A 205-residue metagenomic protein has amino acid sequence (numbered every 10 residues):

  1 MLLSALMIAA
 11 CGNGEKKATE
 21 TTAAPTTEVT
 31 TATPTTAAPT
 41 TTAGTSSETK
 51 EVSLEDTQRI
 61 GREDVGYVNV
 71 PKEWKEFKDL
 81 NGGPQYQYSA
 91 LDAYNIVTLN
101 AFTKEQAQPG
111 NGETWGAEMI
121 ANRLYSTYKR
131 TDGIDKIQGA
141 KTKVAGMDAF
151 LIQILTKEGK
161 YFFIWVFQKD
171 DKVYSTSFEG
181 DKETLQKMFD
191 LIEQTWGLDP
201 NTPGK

Functional and structural regions predicted by a protein language model:
M1-L3: Sec-dependent N-terminal signal peptides
M7-A10: C-terminal motif of bacterial Sec signal peptides marking the signal peptidase cleavage site
G12-E15: Bacterial signal peptide processing site
T19-S47: Extracellular mucin-like PTS domains
S47-P84: N-terminal "mature-domain start" segment
V65, T114-E118, E183-K187: Soluble non-cytosolic domains of exported or imported proteins
W74, V173-K205: Surface-exposed amphipathic alpha-helical segments
L80-Q168, K172-Y174: Conserved polar/disulfide-associated segments of primarily extracytoplasmic proteins
